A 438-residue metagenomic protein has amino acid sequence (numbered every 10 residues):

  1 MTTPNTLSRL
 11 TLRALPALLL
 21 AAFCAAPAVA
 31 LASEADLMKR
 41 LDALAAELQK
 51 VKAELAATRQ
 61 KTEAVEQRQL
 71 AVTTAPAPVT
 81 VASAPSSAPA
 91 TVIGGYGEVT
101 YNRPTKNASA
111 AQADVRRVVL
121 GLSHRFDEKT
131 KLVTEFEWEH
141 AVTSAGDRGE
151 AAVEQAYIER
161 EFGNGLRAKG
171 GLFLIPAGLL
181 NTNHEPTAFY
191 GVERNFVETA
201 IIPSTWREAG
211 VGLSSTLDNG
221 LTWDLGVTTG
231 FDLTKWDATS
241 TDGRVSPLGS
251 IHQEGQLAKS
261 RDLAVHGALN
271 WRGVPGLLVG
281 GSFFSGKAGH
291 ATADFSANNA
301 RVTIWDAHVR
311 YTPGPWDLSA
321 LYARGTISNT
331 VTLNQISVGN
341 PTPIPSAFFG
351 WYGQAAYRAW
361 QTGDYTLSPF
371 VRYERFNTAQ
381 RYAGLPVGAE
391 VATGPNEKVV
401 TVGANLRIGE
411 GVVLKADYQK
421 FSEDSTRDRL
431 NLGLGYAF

Functional and structural regions predicted by a protein language model:
M1-L12: N-terminal secretory signal peptides that target proteins for export/translocation
A14-A26: Bacterial N-terminal signal peptides
L31-N102: N-terminal periplasmic/intermembrane-space "pro-region" immediately following the signal or transit peptide
V79-T234, R261-H266, N270-L278, Y352-R358 (+1 more regions): Outer membrane beta-barrel
T80-S83, V197-A200, Q253-Q256, F295 (+1 more regions): Short, P/G- and charge-enriched loop/turn segments at secondary-structure junctions
T105-A108, A145, A156-E161, N181 (+3 more regions): Outer-membrane beta-barrel pore domains
S204, Q256-L263, S296-R301, S346-A347: Active-site glycine- and acidic-residue-rich loops that bind and position anionic ligands or nucleotide-like cofactors
D242-T292: Loop-centered beta-sheet repeat module
